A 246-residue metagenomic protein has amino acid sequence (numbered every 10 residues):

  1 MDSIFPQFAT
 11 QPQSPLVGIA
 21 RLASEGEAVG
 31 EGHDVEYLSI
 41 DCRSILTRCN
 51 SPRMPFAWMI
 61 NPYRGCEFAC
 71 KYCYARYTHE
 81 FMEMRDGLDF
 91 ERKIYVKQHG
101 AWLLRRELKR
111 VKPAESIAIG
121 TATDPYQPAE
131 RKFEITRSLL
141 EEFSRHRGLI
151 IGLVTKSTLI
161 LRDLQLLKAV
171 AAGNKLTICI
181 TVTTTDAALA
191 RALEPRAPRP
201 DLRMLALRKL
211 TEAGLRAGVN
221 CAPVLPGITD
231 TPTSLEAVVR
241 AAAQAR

Functional and structural regions predicted by a protein language model:
M1-G30: Polybasic, low-complexity association/targeting segments
A28-Y63, F68-C179, T183-R191, P200 (+1 more regions): Conserved Radical SAM active-site core
C70, A242-R246: Short, intrinsically disordered, charge-balanced linker/junction segments flanking boundaries in proteins
S144, T211, R240-A243: Non-catalytic positions within long, well-ordered alpha-helices that form the structural scaffold/packing of enzyme
L153, T185-A187, E194-R196, K209-T231: Conserved strand-turn element in the central/C-terminal portion of the radical SAM core barrel that lines
V170-A171, A197, E236-V238: Short, hinge-like loop/turn segments at secondary-structure boundaries
P226-A243: Catalytic cores of alpha/beta
